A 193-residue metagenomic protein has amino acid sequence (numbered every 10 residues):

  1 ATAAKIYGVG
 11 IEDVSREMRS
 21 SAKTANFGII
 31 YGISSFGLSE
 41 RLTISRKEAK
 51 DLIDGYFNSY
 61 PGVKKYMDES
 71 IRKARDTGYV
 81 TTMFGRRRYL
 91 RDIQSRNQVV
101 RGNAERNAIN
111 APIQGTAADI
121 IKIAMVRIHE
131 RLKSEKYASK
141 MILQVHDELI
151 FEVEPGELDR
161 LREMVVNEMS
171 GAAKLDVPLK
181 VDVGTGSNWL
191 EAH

Functional and structural regions predicted by a protein language model:
A1-H193: Conserved catalytic core of nucleotide polymerization and phosphodiester-bond processing enzymes
